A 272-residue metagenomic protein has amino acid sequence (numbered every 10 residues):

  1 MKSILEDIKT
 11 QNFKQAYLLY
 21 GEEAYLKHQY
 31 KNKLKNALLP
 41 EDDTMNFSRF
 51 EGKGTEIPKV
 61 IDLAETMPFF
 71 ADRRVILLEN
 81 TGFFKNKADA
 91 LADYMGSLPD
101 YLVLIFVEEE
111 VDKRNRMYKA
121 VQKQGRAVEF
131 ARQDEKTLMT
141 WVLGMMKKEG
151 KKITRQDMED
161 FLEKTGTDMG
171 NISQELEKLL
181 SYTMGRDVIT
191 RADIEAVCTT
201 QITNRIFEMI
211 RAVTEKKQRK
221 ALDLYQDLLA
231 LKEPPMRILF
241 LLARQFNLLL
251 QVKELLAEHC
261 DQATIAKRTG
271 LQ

Functional and structural regions predicted by a protein language model:
M1-Q272: Conserved beta/loop motifs at nucleotide-recognition and modification sites
